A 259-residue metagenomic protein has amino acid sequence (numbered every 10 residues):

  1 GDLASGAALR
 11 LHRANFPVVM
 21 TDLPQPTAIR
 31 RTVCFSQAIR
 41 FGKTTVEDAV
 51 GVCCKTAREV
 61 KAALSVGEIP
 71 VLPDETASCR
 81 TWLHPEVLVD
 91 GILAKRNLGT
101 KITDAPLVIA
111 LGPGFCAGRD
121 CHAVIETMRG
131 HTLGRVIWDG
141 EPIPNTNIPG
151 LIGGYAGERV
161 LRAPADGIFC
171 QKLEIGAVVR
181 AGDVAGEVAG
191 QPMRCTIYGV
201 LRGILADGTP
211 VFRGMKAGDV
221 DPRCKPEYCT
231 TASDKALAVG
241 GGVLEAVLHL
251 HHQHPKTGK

Functional and structural regions predicted by a protein language model:
G1-K259: Well-ordered secondary-structure scaffolds
